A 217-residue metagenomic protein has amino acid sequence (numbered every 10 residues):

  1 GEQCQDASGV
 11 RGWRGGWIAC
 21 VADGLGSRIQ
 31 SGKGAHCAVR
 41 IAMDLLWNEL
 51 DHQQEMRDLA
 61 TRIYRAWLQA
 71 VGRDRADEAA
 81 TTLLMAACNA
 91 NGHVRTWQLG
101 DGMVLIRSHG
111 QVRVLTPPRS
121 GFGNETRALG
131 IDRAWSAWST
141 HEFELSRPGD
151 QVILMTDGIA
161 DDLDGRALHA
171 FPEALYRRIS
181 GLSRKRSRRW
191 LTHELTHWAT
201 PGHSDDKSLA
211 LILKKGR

Functional and structural regions predicted by a protein language model:
G1-D44, G102, Q111, D132-F143 (+1 more regions): N-terminal entry segment of metal-dependent catalytic domains or homologous docking segments
G1-W17, A76-N91, R95, R119-D164: Acidic loop->beta-strand submotif enriched in PP2C/PPM serine/threonine phosphatases
G12-G15, C88-G92, G100, R107-Q111 (+1 more regions): Short acidic-glycine loop/turn motifs at beta-strand connectors
V21, L99, M155: Generic enzyme active-site microenvironment
I29-S31, I106-R107, D162-D164: Short helix/loop capping segments that flank catalytic or ligand/cofactor-binding pockets
V39-L50, Y176, S180-S183: Short amphipathic alpha-helical signal-transduction/dimerization elements
E49-R107, W138-E144, A199-S204: Catalytic core of PPM/PP2C metal-dependent serine/threonine phosphatase domains
W67-R73, E78, R133-R217: C-terminal catalytic subdomain
